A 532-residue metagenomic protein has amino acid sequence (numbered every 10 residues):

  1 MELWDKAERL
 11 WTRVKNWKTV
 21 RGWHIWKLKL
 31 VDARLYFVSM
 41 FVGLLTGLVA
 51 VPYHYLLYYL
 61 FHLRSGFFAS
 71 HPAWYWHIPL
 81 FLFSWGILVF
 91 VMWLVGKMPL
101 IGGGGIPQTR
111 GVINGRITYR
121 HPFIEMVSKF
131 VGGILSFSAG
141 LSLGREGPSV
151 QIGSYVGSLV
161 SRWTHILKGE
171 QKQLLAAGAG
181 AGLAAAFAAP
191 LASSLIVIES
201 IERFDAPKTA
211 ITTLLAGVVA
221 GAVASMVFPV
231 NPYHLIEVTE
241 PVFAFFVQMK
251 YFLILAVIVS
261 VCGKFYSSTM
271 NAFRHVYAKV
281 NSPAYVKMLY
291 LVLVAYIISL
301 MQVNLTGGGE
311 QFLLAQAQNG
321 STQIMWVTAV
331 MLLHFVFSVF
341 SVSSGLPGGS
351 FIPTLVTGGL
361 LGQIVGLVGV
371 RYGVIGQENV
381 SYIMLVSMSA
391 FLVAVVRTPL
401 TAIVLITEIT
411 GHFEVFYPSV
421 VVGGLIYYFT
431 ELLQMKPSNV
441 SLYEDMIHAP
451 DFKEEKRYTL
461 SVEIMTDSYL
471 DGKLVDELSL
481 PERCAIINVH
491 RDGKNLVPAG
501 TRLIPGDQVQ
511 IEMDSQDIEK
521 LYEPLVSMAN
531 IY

Functional and structural regions predicted by a protein language model:
M1-I447, K456, M465-T466, H490-G493 (+2 more regions): Alpha-helical transmembrane segments and immediately membrane-proximal extracytoplasmic
I409, L478-L480, V526-S527: Short, solvent-exposed amphipathic alpha-helical segments in soluble enzyme and RNA/protein-processing domains
F452-Y458: Short, low-complexity disordered segments enriched in Ser/Pro/Gly and basic
T466, L470-D517, L521: Cytosolic Rossmann-like ligand/nucleotide-binding regulatory domains
L521-Y532: Short, compositionally biased
